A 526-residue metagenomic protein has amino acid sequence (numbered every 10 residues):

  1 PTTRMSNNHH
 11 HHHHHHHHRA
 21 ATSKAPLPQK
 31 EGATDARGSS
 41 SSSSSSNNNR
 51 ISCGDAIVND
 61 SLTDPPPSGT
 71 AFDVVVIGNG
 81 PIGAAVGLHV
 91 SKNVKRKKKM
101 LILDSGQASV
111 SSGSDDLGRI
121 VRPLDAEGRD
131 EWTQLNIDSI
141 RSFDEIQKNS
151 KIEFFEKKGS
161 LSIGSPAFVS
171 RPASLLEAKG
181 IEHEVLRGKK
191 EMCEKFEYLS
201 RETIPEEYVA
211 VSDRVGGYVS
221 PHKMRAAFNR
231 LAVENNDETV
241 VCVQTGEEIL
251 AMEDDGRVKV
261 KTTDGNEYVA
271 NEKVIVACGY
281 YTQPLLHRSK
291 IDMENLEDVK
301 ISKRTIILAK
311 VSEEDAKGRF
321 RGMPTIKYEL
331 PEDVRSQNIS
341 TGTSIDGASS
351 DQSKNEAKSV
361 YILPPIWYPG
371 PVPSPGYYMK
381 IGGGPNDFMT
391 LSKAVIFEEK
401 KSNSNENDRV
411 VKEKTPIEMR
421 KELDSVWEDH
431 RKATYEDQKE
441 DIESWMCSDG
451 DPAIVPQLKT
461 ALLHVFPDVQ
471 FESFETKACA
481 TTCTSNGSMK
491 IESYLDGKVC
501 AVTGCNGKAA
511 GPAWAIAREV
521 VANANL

Functional and structural regions predicted by a protein language model:
N8-H17, S39-N49, T343-S344, A348-S350 (+1 more regions): Intrinsically disordered, low-complexity regions enriched in glycine and serine
P66-G80: Beta1/beta-strand and adjacent pyrophosphate-binding region of the FAD-binding site in flavoprotein oxidoreductases
A85, Q107, D115, R122 (+5 more regions): Flavin-dependent oxidoreductases
K92-G113: Glycine-rich FAD pyrophosphate-binding loop
G118-Y198, E207-Y208, V360: Dinucleotide-binding Rossmann-like beta1-alpha1 core, especially the glycine-rich loop that anchors the ADP
I152-S162, K189-N235, C242-V243, E443 (+1 more regions): Helix-loop-beta segment of a Rossmann-like dinucleotide-binding subdomain
C242-V258: A conserved short coil-to-beta-strand element within the FAD-binding core of flavoproteins
P456-L526: C-terminal catalytic lobe of FAD-dependent flavoproteins
